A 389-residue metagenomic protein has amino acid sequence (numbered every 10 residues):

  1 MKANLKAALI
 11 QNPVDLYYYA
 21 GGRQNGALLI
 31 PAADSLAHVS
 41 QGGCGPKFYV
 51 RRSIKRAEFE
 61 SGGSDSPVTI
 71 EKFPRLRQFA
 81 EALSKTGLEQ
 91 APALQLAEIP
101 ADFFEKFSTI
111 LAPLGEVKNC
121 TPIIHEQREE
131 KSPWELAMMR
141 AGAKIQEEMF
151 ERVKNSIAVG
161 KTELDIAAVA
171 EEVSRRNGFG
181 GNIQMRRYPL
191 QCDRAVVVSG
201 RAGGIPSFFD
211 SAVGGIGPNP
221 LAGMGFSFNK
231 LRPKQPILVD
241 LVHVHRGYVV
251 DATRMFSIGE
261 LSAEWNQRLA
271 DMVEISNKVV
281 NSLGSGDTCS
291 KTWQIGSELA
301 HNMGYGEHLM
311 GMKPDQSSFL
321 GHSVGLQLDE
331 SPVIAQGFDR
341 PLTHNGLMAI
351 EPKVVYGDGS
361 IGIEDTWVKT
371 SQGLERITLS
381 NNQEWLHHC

Functional and structural regions predicted by a protein language model:
M1-C389: Active-site neighborhoods and metal-handling regions in enzymes and metal-associated proteins
